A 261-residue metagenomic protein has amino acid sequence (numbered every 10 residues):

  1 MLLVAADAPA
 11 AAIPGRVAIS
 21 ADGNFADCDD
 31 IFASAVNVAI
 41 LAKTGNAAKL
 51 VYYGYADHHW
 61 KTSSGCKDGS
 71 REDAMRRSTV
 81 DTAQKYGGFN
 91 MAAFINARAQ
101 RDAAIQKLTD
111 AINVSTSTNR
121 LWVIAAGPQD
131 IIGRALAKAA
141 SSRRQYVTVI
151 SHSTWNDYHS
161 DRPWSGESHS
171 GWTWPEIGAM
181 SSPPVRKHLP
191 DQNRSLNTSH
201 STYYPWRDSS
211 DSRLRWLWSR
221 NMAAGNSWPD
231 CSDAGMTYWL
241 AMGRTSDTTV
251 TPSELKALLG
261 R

Functional and structural regions predicted by a protein language model:
M1-L3: Bacterial N-terminal signal peptides
A5-D7: N-terminal signal peptide c-region/cleavage motif recognized by signal peptidases
P9-R261: N-terminal acidic, glycine/proline-rich low-complexity segments
